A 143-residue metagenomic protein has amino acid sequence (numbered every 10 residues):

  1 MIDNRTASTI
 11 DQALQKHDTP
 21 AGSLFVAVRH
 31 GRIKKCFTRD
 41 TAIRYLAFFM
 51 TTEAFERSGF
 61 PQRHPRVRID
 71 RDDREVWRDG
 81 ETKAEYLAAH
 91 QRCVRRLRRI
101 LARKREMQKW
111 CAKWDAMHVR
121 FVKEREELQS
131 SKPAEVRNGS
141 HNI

Functional and structural regions predicted by a protein language model:
M1-I143: Intrinsically disordered, low-complexity linkers and terminal regions that flank or interleave Cys/His-based
